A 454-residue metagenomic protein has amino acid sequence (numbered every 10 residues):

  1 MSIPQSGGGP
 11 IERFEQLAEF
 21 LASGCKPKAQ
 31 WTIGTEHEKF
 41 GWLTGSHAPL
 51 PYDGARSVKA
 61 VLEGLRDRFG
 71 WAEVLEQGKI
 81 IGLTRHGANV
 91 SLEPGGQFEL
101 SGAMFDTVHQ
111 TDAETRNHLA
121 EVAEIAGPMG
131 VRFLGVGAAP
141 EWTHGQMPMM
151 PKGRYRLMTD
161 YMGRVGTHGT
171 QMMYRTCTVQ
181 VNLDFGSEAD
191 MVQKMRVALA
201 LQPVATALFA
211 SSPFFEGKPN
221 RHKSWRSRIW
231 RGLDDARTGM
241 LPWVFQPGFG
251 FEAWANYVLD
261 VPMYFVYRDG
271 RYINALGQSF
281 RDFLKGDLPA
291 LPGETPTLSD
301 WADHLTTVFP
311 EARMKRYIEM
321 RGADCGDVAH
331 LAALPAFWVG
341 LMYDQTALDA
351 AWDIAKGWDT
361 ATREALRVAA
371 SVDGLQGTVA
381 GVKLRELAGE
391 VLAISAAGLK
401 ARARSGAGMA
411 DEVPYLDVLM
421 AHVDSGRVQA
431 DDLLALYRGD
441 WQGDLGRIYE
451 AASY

Functional and structural regions predicted by a protein language model:
M1-T167, R175, A210, H330 (+6 more regions): Terminal catalytic/cofactor-binding subdomain
Q30-T32, E93, W254, M263 (+1 more regions): Generic secretory/membrane-interface signal
F40, Q180-D184, E319-R321: Structured core elements
L43-G45, F185-S187, D324: Non-catalytic surface loops within mature trypsin-like serine protease
G127-P128, R132-L134, A138-R313: Loop-rich catalytic cores of soluble enzymes, especially ATP-dependent carboxylate-amine ligases and other
D260-P289, S405-Y437: Charge-rich, low-complexity terminal tails
Q278-T362: Long, well-ordered mid-to-C-terminal structural blocks that present hydrophobic/aromatic surfaces
